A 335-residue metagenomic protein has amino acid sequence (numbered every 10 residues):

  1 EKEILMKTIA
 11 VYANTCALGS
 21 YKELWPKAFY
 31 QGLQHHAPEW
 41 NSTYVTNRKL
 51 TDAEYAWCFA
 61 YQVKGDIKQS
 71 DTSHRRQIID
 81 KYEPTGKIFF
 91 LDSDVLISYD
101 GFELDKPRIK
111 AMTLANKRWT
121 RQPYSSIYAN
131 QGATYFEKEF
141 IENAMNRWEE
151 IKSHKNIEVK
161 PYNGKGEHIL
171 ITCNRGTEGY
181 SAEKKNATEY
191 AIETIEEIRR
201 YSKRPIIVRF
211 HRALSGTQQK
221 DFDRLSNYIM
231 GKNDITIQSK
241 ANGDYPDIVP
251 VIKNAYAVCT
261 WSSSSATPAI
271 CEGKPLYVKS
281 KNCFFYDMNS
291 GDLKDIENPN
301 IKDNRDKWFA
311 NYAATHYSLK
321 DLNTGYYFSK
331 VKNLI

Functional and structural regions predicted by a protein language model:
E3-I67, T177-E178, L334-I335: N-terminal pre-catalytic "stem/leader" segment of glycosyltransferase-like enzymes
A10-T15, F59-V63, L91-V95, G166-E178 (+2 more regions): Short loop/turn segments at strand-loop or loop-helix junctions that form parts of catalytic or ligand-binding pockets
K22-Q34, K68-Q77, K185-E197, K220-R224: Well-ordered, non-membrane alpha-helical segments in soluble/globular domains
V45-Q77, F89, L96-P107, C259-W261: Short, well-ordered secondary-structure micro-motifs within conserved domains or adaptor modules
S70, G243-S290: A donor-sugar binding/catalytic signature common to diverse glycosyltransferases and related nucleotide-sugar
R108-G166, Y286-I335: Leloir-type glycosyltransferase catalytic cores
G176-N186: Surface-exposed cleft-lining segments at the edges of enzyme active sites
I192-G243: Catalytic donor nucleotide-activated moiety binding site of glycosyltransferases and closely related
